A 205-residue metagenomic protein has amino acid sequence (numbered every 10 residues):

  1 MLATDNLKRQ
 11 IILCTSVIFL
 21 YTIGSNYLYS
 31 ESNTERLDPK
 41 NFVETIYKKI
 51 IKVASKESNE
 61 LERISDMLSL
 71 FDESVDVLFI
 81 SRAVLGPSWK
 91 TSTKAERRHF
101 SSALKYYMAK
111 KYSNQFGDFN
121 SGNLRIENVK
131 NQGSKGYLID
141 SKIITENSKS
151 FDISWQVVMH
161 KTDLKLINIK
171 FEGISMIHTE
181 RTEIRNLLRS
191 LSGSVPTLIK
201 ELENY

Functional and structural regions predicted by a protein language model:
A3-C14: Bacterial N-terminal signal peptides that target proteins for export
C14-I23: Bacterial N-terminal signal peptides
L28-S32: Boundary at the C-terminal end of the N-terminal hydrophobic targeting segment
T34-L37, K52, N59, T91-A95 (+5 more regions): Surface-exposed, polar/charged faces of alpha-helical domains in mature secreted/periplasmic/lumenal proteins
E35-Y112, F116: Early exported N-terminus immediately downstream of N-terminal targeting peptides
K110-F151, E201, Y205: Surface-exposed, charged secondary-structure patches
D152-H178: Short beta-strand edge/turn micro-motifs at domain boundaries
N168-Y205: Low-complexity, intrinsically disordered terminal/linker segments enriched in charged and Gly/Pro repeats
